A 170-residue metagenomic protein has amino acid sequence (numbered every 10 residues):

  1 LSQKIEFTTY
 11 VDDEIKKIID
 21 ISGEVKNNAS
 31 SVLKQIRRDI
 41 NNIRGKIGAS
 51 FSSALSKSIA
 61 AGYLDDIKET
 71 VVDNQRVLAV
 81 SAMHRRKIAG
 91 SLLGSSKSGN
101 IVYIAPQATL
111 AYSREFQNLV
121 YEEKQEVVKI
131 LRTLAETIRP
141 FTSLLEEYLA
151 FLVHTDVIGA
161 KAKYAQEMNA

Functional and structural regions predicted by a protein language model:
L1-K4: Long, charged all-alpha helical bundle/coiled-coil segments in cytosolic proteins
D12-A170: Alpha-helical coupling/stalk and coiled-coil linker elements that connect catalytic or binding modules and transmit
